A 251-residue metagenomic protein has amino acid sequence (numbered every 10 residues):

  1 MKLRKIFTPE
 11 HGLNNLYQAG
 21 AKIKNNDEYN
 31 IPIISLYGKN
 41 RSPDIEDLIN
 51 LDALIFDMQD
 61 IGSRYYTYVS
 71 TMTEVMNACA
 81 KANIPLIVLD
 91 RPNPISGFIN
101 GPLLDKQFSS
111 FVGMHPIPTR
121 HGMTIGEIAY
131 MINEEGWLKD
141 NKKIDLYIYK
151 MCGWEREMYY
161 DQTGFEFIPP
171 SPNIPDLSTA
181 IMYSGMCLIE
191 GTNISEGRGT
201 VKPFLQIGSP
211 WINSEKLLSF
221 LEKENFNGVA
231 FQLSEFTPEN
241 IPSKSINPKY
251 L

Functional and structural regions predicted by a protein language model:
K2-E10, L89: Short internal beta-strands
F7-N26: Short, surface-exposed glycine/acidic/tryptophan-bearing loops
N15-A19, I87-S109: Glycine-rich, charge-decorated loop segments at or immediately adjacent to ligand/cofactor-binding or catalytic sites
I23-L51, S63: Glycine-rich oxoanion-binding loops at beta->alpha junctions
D60-M72: Glycine/threonine-rich flexible loop motifs
K81-P85: A short helix->loop->beta-strand "cap" motif at the edges of active sites that frequently abuts
S109-Y183: Conserved anion/nucleotide-ligand pocket segment
P175-L251: Internal helical hairpin/lid segments
